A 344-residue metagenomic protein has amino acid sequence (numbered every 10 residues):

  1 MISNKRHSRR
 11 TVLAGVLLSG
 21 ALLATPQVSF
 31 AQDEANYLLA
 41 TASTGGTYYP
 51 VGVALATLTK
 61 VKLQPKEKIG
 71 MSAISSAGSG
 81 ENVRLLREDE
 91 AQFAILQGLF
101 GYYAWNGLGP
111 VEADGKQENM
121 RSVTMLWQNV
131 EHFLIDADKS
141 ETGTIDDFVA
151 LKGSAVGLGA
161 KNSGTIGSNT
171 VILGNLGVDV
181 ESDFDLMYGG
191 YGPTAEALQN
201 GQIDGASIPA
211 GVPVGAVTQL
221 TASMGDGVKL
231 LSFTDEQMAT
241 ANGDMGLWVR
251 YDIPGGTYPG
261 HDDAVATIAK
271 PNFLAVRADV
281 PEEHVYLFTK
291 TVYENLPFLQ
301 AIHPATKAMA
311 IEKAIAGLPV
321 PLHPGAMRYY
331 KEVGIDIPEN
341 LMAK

Functional and structural regions predicted by a protein language model:
I2-V16: N-terminal secretory signal peptides and thylakoid transit peptides that target proteins across membranes
T25-A31: Sec/Tat signal peptide C-region and signal peptidase I cleavage site
N36-P65, A73, N129-N200, A316 (+1 more regions): Bilobed "Venus flytrap"/periplasmic-binding protein-like clamshell domains and structurally analogous long
V61, S72-D114, G192-A197, V212-T221 (+1 more regions): Pocket-flanking alpha-helical
V83, Q92, S182-M245, M327: Ligand-binding pocket segment of bilobal, Venus flytrap-like solute-binding proteins
A113-H132, T257-V265: A structural signal for short loop-to-beta-strand junctions that line the ligand-binding cleft of periplasmic/secreted
A210-G225, L230-S232, E283-K344: An extracytoplasmic/periplasmic, membrane-proximal ligand-sensing/linker region
K229-L287, Y329, I337-L341: C-terminal lobe and pocket-closing loops of periplasmic/extracytoplasmic Venus-flytrap solute-binding proteins
